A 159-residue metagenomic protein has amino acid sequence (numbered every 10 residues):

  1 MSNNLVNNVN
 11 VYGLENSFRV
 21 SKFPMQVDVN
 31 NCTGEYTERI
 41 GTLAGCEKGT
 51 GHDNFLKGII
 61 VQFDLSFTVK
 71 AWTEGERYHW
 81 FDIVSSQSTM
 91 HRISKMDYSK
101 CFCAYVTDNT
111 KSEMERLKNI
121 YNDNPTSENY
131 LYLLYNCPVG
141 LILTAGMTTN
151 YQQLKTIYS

Functional and structural regions predicted by a protein language model:
M1-S159: Family-specific signature for flavin-dependent thymidylate synthase
